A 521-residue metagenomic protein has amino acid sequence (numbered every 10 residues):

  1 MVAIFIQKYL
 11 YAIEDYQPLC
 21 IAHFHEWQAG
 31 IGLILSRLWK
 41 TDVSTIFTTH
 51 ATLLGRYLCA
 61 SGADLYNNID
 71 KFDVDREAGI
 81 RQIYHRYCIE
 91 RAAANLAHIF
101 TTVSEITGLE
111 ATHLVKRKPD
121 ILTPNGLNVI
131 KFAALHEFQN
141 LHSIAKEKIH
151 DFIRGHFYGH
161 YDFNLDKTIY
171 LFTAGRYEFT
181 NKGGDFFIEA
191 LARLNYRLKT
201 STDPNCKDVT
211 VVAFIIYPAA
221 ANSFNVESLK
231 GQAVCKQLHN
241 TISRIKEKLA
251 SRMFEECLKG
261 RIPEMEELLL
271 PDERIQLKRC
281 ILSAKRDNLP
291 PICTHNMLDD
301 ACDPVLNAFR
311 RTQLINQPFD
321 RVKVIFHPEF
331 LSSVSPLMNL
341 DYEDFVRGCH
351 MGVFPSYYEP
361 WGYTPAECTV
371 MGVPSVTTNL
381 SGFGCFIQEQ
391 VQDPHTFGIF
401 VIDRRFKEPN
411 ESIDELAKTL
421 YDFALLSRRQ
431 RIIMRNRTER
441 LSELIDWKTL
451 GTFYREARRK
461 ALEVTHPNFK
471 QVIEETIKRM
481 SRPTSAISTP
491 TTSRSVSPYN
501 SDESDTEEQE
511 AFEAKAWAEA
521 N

Functional and structural regions predicted by a protein language model:
M1-N521: Catalytic cores of nucleotide-sugar-dependent glycosyltransferases that transfer UDP/GDP/TDP-activated
